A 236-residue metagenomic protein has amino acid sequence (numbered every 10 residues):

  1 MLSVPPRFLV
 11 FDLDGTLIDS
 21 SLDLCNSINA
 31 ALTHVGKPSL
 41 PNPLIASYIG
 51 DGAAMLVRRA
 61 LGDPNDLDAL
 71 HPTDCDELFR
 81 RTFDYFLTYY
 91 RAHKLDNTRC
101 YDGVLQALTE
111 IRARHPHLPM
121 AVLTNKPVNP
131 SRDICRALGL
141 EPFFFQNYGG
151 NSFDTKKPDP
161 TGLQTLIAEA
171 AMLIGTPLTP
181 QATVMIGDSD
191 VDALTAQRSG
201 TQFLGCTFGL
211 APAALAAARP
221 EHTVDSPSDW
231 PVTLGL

Functional and structural regions predicted by a protein language model:
M1-L9, P43, V128, R132-L236: Asp-based, Mg2+/Mn2+-dependent phosphohydrolase catalytic module
L2-S47, R58: Active-site neighborhood of HAD-like aspartate-dependent phosphohydrolases
P5, T88-V122, V128, R132 (+1 more regions): Short, acidic loop-to-helix structural element flanking the phosphoryl-transfer center in phosphate-processing enzymes
V10, L17, C100, M120-L123 (+2 more regions): Conserved SAM-binding loop
A31-L32, G52-T73, I134, L166: Helix-loop "lid/cap" segments that line or gate small-molecule binding pockets
A60-T109: Metal-dependent phosphoesterase signature
N65-P72, R112-P116, E169-L178: Alpha-helix termini
